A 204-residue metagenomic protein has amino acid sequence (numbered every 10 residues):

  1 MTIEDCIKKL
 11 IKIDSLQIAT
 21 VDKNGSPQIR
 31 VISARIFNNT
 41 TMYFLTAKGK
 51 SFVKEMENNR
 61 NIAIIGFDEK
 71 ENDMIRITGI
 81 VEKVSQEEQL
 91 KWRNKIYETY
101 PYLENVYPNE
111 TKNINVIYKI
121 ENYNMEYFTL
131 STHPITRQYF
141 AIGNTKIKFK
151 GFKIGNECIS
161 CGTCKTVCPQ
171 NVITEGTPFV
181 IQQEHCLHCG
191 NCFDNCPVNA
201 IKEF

Functional and structural regions predicted by a protein language model:
K8-N24, I62-G66: A short, Trp-centered hydrophobic/proline-enriched beta-strand micro-motif
R35-N72: A short mixed-secondary-structure module that forms the rim of ligand-binding clefts
A63-E88: Helix-adjacent hinge/juxtasegments
I80-K148: Charged, gly/pro-rich active-site loop segments
T145-S160: Extended, small-residue-rich solenoid/repeat segments and analogous flexible loops that form exposed scaffolds
T163-V180, N191-F204: Iron-sulfur cluster-binding cysteine motifs and their immediate structural context in ferredoxin-like electron-transfer
